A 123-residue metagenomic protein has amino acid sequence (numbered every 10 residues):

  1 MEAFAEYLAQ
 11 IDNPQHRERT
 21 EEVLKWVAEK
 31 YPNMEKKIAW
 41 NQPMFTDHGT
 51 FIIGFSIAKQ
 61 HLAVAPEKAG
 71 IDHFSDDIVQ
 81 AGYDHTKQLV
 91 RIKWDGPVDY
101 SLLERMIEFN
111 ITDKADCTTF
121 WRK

Functional and structural regions predicted by a protein language model:
M1-K123: Charge-dense, helix-prone N-terminal extensions
